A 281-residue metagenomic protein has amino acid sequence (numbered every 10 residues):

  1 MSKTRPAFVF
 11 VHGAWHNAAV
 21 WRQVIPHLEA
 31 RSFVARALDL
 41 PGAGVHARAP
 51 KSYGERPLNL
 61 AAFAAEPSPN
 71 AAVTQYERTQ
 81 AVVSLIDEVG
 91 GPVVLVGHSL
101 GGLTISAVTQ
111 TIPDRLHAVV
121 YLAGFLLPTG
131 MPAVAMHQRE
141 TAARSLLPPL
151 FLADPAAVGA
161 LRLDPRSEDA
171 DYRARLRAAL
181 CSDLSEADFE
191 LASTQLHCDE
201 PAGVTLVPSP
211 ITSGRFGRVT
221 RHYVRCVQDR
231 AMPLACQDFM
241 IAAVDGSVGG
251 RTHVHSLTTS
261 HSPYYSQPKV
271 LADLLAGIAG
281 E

Functional and structural regions predicted by a protein language model:
K3-T4, F8-A49: Short, surface-exposed "cap/lid" segments of acyl-processing enzymes
G13-H16, H98-L100, F125: Active-site glycine-rich loops that stabilize anionic/oxyanionic intermediates across multiple enzyme folds
L40-V94, Q110-T111, M136-Q138: Active-site loop/oxyanion-hole signature of alpha/beta-hydrolase fold enzymes
T104-V108: Hydrolases whose catalytic domains are alpha/beta-hydrolase-1, hotdog thioesterase, or metallo-beta-lactamase-like
Q110, L116, V120-L163, G203-V204 (+1 more regions): Flexible "cap/lid" loop of the alpha/beta hydrolase fold
L191, Q195-R215, V219: Active-site nucleophile elbow and catalytic-triad environment of alpha/beta-hydrolase enzymes
Y223-R225: Short beta-strand/loop motif that positions the catalytic acidic residue of the alpha/beta-hydrolase fold
V227-T258, V270, G277-I278: Conserved loop-alpha-helix segment in the C-terminal half of the alpha/beta-hydrolase fold that carries the catalytic
